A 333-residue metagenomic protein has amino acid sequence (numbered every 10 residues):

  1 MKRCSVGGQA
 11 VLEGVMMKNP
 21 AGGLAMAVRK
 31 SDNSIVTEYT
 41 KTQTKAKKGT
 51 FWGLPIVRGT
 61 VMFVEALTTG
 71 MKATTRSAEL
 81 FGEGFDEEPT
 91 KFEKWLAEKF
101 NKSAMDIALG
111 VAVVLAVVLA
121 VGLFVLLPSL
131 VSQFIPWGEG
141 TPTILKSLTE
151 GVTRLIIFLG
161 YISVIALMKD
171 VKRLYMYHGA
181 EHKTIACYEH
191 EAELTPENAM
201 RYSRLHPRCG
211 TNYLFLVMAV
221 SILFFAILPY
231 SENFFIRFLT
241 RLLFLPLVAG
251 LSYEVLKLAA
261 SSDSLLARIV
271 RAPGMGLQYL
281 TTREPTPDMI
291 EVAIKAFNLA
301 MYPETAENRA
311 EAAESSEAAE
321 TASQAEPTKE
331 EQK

Functional and structural regions predicted by a protein language model:
M1, A10-V11, A46-G53, E93-L109 (+1 more regions): Cytosolic juxtamembrane amphipathic/interface segments immediately preceding and feeding into a transmembrane helix
M1-G82, D86-P89: Divalent-cation
K2-G7, V11, M16, T44 (+3 more regions): Polar-ligand-bearing catalytic/cofactor-coordination segments of membrane-embedded or membrane-tethered inner-membrane
F51-R76, E150-Y175, L245-S261: Hydrophobic alpha-helical membrane-embedded segments
R76-S77, A116-E139, V217-A249, Y253: Juxtamembrane "helix exit" motif at the C-terminal ends of alpha-helical transmembrane segments in multi-pass membrane
E79, E83-L126, S132-Q133: Signature of multi-pass transmembrane helix bundles
F92-S103, V131-L148, P229-L239, L258-R268 (+1 more regions): Membrane interface segments of multi-pass transport proteins and intramembrane proteases
S103-G122, S203-I227: Transmembrane alpha-helical segments and their cytosolic interface motifs in multi-pass membrane proteins
